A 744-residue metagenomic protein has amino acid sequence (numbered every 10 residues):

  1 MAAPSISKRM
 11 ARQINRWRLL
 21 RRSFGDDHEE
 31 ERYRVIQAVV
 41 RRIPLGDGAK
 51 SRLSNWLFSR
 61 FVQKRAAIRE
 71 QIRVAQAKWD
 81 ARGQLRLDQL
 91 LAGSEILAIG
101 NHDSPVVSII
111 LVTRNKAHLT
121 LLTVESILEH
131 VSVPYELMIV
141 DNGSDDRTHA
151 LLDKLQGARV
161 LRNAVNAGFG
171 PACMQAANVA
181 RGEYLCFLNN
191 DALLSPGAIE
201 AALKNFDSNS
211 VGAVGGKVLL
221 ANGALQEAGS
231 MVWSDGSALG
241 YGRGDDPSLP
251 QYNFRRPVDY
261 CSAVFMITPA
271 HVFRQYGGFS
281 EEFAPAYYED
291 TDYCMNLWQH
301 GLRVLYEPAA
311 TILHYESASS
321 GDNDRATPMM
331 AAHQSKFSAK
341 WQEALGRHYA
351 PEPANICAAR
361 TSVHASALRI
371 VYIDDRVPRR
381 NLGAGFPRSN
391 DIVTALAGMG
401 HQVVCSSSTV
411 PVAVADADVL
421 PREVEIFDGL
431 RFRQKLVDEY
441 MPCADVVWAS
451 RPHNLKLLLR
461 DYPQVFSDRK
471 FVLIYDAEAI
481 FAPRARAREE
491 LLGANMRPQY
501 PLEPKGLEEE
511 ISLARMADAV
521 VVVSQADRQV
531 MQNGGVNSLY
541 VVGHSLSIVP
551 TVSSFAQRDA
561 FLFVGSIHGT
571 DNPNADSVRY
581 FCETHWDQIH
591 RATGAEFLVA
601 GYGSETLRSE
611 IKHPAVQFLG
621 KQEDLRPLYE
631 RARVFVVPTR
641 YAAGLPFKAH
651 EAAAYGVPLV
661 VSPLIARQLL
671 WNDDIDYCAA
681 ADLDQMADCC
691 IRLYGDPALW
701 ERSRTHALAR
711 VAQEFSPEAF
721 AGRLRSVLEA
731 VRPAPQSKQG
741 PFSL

Functional and structural regions predicted by a protein language model:
R9, R18-V106, D322-F386, I392 (+2 more regions): Non-catalytic membrane-proximal stalk/linker segments that position and tether the catalytic domains
E125-P134: Short, acidic, metal-binding catalytic loop of nucleotide-sugar glycosyltransferases
D141-A150, V165: A conserved acidic beta->alpha catalytic loop
G170-A172, N178, L225-E227, M231-G240 (+5 more regions): A recurrent flexible, glycine/aromatic-enriched loop bordering the glycosyltransferase active site that acts as
L185: Short aromatic/hydrophobic "clamp" motif used to bind/position activated sugar donors
A192-W233: Conserved donor NDP-sugar-binding/catalytic core segment of glycosyltransferases
G197-A202, P257-G277, E282-L313: A short, conserved alpha-helix in the catalytic core of glycosyltransferases
N381, G385-A395, C405, R515 (+3 more regions): Conserved catalytic-core segment of nucleotide-activated headgroup transferases in glycan assembly
